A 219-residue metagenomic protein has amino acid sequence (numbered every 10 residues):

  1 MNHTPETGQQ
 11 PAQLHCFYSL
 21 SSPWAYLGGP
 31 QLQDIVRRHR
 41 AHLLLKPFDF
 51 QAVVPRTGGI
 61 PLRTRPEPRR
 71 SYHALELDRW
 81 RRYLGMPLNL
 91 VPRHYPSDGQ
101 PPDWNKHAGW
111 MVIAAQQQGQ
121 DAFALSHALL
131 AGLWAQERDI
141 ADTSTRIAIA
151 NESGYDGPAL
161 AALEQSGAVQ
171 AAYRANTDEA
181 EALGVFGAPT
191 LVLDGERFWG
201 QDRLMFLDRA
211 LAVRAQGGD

Functional and structural regions predicted by a protein language model:
N2-A12: Extreme N-terminus of proteins, especially the signal/transit-peptide cleavage junction and the first residues
E6, H73-A74, I149-E152: A broad, low-specificity signal for short, low-complexity segments enriched in glycine/proline and polar/charged
Q10-C16, L20-A41, A124-D219: C-terminal cap of thioredoxin/glutaredoxin-like
L20, L27-L133: Structural alpha/beta surface segment adjacent to cysteine/selenocysteine redox centers across thiol/disulfide enzymes
